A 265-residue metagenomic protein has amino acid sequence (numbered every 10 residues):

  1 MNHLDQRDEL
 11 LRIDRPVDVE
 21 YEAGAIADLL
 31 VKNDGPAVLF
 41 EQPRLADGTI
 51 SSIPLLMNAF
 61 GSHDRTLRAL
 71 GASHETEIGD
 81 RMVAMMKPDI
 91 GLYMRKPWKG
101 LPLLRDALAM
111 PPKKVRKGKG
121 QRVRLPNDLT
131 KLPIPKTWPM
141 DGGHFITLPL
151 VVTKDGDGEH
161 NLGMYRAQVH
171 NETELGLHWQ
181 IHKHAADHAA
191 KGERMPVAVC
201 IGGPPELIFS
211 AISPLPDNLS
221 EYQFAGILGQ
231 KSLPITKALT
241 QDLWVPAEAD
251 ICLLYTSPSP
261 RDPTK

Functional and structural regions predicted by a protein language model:
M1-S257: Extended, highly charged
Y255-K265: Single conserved hydrophobic/aromatic residue that forms the stacking wall/gate of nucleotide- or nucleobase-binding
